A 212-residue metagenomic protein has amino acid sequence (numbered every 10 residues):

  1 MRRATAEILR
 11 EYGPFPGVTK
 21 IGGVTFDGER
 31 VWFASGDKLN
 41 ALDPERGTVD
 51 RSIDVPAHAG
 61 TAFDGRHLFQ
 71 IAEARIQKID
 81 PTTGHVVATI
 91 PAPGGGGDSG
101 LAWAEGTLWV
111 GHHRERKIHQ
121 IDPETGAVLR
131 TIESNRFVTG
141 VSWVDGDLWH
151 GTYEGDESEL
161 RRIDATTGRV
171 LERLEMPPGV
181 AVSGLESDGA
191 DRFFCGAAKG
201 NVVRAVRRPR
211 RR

Functional and structural regions predicted by a protein language model:
M1-E7: Blade/loop signatures of beta-propeller domains
E7-F15, T48-I53, H85-P91, A127-I132 (+1 more regions): A short beta-strand motif characteristic of beta-propeller blades
F15-G28, V55-G65, P93-E105, N135-G146 (+1 more regions): Beta-rich, blade/repeat-based domains predominating in secreted/periplasmic proteins but also intracellular
V31-D37, L68-A74, V110-E115, H150-G155 (+1 more regions): Conserved beta-strand positions in repeat-built beta-propeller and related beta-rich domains
N40-A41, Q77, H119, R161 (+1 more regions): WD40 beta-propeller blade core
D43-G47, D80-G84, D122-G126, D164-G168 (+1 more regions): Short loop/turn segments that connect beta-strands within beta-propeller blades
V138-V144, H150-E159: Loop/turn-rich, solvent-exposed surfaces of beta-rich toroidal or solenoidal domains
V182-R212: Blade-level signature of beta-propeller repeat domains, shared across WD40, Kelch, NHL, RCC1 and BNR/Asp-box propellers
